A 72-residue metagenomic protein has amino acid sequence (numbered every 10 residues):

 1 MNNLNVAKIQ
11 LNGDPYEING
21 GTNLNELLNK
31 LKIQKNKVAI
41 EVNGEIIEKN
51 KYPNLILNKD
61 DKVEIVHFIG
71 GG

Functional and structural regions predicted by a protein language model:
M1-G71: Ubiquitin-like/PB1-type beta-grasp interaction modules and other compact soluble beta-rich domains
